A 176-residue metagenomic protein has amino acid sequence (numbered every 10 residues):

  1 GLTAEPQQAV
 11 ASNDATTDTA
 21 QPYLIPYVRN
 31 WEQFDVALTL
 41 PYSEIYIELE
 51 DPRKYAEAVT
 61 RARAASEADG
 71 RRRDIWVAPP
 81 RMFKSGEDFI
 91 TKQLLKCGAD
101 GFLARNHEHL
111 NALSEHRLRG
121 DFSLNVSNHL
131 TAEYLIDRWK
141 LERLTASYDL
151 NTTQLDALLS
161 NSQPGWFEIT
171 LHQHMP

Functional and structural regions predicted by a protein language model:
G1-P176: Non-catalytic helical/linker scaffolds that mediate oligomerization, partner binding, and domain coupling around large
